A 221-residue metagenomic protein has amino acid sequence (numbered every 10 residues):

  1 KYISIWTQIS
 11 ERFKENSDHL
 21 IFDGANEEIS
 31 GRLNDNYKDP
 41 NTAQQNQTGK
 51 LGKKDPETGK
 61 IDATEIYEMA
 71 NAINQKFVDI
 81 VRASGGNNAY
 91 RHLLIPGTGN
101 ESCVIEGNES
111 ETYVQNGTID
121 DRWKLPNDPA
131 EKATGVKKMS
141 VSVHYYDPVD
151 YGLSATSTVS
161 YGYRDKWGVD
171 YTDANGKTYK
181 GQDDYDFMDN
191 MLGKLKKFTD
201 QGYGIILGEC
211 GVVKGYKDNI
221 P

Functional and structural regions predicted by a protein language model:
S4-T7, E11-K14, E27-P221: Extracellular glycoside hydrolase catalytic/binding regions
D18: Catalytic core of nucleotidyl cyclases, primarily class III adenylyl/guanylyl cyclases
